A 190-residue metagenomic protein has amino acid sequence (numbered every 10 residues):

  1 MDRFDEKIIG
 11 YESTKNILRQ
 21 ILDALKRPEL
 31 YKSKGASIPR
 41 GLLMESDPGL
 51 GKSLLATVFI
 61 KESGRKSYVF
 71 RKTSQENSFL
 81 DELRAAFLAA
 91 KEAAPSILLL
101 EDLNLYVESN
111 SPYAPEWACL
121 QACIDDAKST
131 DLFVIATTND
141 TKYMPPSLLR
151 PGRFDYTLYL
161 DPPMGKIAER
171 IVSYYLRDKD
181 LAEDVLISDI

Functional and structural regions predicted by a protein language model:
F4-I190: Walker A/P-loop NTP-binding motif of AAA+ ATPase domains
